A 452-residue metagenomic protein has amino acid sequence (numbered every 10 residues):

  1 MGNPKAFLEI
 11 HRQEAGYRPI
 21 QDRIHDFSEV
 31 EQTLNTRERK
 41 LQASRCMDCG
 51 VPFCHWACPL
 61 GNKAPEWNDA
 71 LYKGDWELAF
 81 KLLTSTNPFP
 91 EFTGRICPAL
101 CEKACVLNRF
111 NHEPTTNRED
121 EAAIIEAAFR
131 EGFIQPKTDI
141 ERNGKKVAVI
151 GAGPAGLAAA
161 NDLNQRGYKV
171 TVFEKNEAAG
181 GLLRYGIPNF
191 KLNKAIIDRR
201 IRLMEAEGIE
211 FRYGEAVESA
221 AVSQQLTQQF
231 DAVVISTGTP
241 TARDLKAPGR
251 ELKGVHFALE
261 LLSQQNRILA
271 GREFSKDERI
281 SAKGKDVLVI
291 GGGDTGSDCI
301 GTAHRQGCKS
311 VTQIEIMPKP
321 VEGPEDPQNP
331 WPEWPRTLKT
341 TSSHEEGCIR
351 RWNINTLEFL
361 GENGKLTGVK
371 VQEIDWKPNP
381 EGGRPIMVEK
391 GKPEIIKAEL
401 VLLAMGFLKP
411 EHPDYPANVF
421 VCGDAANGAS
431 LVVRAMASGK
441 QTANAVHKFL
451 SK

Functional and structural regions predicted by a protein language model:
M1-R37, Q42, E121-K452: Residues forming the flavin
N3-P4, T33-F53, W76-L100: Immediate flanking context of iron-sulfur cluster ligation sites
N3-S28, F53-L78, L100-A127: Iron-sulfur (Fe-S) cluster-binding segments and ferredoxin-like electron-carrier domains, especially [2Fe-2S]
R45-D48, S85, F89, K103-L107 (+3 more regions): General structural signal for alpha-helix termini and helix-helix connectors
C46-G50, E113-P114, R199, N363-K365: Short amphipathic alpha-helical segments with coiled-coil-like heptad repeat character
F53-L60, L82, T93-P98, Q135-D139 (+1 more regions): Short coil/turn segments at secondary-structure boundaries
L71-Y72, L83, L450: Hydrophobic residues in alpha-helical segments
